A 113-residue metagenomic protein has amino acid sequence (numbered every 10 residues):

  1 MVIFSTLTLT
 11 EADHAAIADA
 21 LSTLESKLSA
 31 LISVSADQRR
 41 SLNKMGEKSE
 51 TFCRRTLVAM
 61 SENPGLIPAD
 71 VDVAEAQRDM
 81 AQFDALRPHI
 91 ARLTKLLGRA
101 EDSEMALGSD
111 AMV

Functional and structural regions predicted by a protein language model:
M1-V113: Basic/polar low-complexity intrinsically disordered segments
